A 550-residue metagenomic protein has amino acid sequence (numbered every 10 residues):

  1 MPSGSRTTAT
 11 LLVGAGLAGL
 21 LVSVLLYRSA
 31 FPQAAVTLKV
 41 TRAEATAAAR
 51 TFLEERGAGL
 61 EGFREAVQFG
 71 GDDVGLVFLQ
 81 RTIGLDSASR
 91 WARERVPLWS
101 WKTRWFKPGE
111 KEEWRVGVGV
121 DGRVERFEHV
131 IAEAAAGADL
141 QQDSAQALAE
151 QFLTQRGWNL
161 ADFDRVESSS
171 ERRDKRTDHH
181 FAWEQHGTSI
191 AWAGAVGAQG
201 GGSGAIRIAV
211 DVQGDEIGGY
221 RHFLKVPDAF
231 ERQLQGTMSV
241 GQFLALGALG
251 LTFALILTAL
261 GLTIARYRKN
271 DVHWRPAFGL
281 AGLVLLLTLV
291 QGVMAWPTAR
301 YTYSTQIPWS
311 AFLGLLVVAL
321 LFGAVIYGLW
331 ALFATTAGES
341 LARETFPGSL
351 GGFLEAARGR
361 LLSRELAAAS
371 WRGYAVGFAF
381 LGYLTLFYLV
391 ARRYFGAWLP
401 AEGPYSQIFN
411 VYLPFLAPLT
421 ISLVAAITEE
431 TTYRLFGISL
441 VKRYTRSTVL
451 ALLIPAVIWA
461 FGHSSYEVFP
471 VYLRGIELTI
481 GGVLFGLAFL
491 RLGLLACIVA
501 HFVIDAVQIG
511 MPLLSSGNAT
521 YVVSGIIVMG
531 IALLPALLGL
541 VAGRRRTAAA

Functional and structural regions predicted by a protein language model:
P2-R6, S23-R28, T51, E55-V120 (+1 more regions): Exposed beta-strand-loop-beta-strand "reactive/processing" segments of non-cytosolic proteins
T10-L25: Hydrophobic membrane-insertion alpha-helices, especially the h-region of bacterial N-terminal signal peptides
L12, G16, G236-I421, E429-T431: Core alpha-helical transmembrane segments of integral membrane proteins
S29-R50: Alpha-helical transmembrane signal-anchor/signal-peptide segments
T41, A45-A48, T82, E133-D178 (+1 more regions): Charged, low-complexity helical/coil segments in non-catalytic cytosolic or luminal regions
F127-V130, Y220: Beta-strand-dense domains in secreted/periplasmic systems and polymorphic toxin scaffolds
G218-L246: Short, aromatic-rich amphipathic segments at membrane interfaces that lie adjacent to a transmembrane helix or signal
L381, L389, A397-A549: Transmembrane helix-loop-helix hairpins at the membrane interface of multi-pass integral membrane proteins
